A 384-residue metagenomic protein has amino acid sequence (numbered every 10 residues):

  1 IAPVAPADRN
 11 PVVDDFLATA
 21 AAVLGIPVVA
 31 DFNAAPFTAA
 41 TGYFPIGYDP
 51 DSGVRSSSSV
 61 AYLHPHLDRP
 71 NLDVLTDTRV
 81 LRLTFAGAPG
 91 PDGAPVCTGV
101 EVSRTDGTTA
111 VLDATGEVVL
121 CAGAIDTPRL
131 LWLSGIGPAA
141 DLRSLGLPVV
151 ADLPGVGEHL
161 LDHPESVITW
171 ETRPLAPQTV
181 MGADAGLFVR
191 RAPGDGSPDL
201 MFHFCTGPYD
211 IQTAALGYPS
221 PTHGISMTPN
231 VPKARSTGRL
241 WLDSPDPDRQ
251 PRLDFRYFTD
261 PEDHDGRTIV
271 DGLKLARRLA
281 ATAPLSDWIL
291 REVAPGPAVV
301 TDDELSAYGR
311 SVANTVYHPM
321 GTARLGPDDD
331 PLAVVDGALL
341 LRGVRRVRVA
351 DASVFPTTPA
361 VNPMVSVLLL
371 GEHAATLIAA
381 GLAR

Functional and structural regions predicted by a protein language model:
I1-R82, A86-G87, D92-C97, V167-I168 (+2 more regions): Conserved redox-cofactor binding core of oxidoreductases
P6-R9, D106, D260-R267, A360-N362: Conserved, non-catalytic sequence blocks in retroelement Pol enzymes and Pol-derived host proteins
V29, D73-L75, P148-D152, H203: General small-molecule cofactor/ligand-binding pocket signal
T41-P50, V54, L75-T76, L81-G93 (+2 more regions): A glycine-rich dinucleotide-binding beta-alpha-beta segment and adjacent secondary-structure elements that constitute
R82-A88, G93-V180, P245: Glycine-rich loop(s) and the adjacent beta-strand/alpha-helix scaffold that form part
P148-V150, H264-D287, A307-S311: Flavin-binding catalytic cores
P164-L273, A313-G321, P327, L332 (+2 more regions): FAD cofactor-binding and catalytic pocket of flavoenzymes
T357-I378: A conserved FAD-binding loop/helix module that cradles the flavin
